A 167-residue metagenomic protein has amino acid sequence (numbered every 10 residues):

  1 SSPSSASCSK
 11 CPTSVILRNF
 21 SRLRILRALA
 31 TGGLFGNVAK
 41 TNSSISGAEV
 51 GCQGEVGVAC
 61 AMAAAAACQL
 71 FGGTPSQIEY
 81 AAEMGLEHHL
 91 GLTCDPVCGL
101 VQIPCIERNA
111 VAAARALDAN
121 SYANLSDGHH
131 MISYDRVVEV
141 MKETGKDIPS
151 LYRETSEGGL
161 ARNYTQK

Functional and structural regions predicted by a protein language model:
S1-A6, G54-A59: Conserved phosphate/anionic-ligand binding catalytic regions in large, soluble enzymes, centered on
S7-R24: N-terminal low-complexity segments that are often proline-rich with Ser/Thr-Pro
R24-S44, H88-D95: Acidic-glycine-rich active-site phosphate/pyrophosphate-binding loop
I25-A28, V56, C60: Hydrophobic alpha-helical segments and helix-packing faces
S44-G51, L100-I103: Active-site-adjacent structural elements in folded domains
C52-Q53, R108: Solvent-exposed loop and edge beta-strand segments that line ligand/cofactor-binding and catalytic clefts
V58-K167: Functionally critical mobile loop/hinge segments
